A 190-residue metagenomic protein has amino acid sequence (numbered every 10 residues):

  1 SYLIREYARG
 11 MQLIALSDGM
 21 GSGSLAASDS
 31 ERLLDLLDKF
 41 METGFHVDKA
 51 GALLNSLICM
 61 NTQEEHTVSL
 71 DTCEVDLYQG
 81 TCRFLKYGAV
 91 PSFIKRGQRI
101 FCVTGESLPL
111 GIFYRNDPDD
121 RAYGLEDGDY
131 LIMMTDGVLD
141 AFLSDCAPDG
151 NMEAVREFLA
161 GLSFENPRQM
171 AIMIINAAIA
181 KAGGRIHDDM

Functional and structural regions predicted by a protein language model:
S1-R9, T67-L70, V103-C146, G183-H187: Acidic loop->beta-strand submotif enriched in PP2C/PPM serine/threonine phosphatases
R5, G19-G21: Long, contiguous, structured domain-core segments that constitute the functional module of a protein
Y7-G10, L77-Q79: Short strand-connecting beta-turns/loops that link adjacent beta-strands
Q12-S17: Active-site-flanking beta-strand signature of metal-NTP-handling nucleotidyl enzymes and homologous cyclase-like
D18, A89, M134-G137, D189: DG-centered beta-turn motif at the end of beta-strands
S22-T43, L125, D129-G184: Active-site-proximal, acidic helix/loop segment immediately C-terminal to a metal-coordinating Asp/Glu
A27-G97, I172-D188: Catalytic core of PPM/PP2C metal-dependent serine/threonine phosphatase domains
R83-R121, L125-D127, M152, R156-A160: PP2C/PPM-type serine/threonine phosphatase catalytic core, specifically the conserved beta-strand-loop-alpha-helix
